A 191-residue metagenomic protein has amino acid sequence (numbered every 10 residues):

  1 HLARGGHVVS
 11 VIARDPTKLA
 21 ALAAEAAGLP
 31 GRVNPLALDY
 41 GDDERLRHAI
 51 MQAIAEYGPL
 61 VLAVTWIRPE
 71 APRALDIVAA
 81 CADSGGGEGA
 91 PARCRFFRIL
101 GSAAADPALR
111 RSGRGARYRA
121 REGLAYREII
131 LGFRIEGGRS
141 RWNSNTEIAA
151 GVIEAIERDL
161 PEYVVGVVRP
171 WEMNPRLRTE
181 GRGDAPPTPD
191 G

Functional and structural regions predicted by a protein language model:
H1-S10: Canonical Rossmann dinucleotide-binding motif of NAD(H)/NADP(H)-dependent dehydrogenases/reductases, specifically
I12-K18, Y40: N-terminal Rossmann-fold cofactor-binding loop
L19-A23: Conserved SAM-binding loop
A26-L46, T65-R68: Rossmann-fold cofactor-recognition segment
P30-R32, Q52-T65, A92: A glycine-rich helix->loop->beta "capping" turn within Rossmann-like NAD(P)(H)-dependent oxidoreductase domains
N34-A37, E44-G58, V78-D83: Conserved amphipathic alpha-helix within the SDR
W66-A149, E157: Catalytic loop of short-chain dehydrogenase/reductase
R134-G181: C-terminal helical subdomain
